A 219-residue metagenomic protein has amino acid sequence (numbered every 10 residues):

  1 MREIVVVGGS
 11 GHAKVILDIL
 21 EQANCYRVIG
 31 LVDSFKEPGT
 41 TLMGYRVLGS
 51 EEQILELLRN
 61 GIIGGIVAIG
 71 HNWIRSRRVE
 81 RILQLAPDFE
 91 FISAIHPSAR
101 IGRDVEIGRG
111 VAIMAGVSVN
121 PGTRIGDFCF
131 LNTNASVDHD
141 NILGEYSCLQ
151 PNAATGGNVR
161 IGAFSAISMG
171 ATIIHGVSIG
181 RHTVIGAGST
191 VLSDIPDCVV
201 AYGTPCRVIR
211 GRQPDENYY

Functional and structural regions predicted by a protein language model:
R2-L20: Glycine-rich adenosine-cofactor-binding loop
R2-V5, V28, I63-G65, R181: Short active-site oxyanion
V6-V7, V32, A68: Short hydrophobic segments within beta-strands
H12, E37, R207: Conserved Rossmann-like nucleotide-cofactor binding loop
L17-I19, R77-R81, I125, P196-D197 (+1 more regions): Short amphipathic alpha-helical segments
A23-T41: NAD(P)-binding Rossmann-fold cofactor-contacting core
P38-R100: Phosphate-bearing ligand-interacting subdomains that bind or position ATP/ADP/UDP/GDP/NAD(P) or nucleotide-linked
S93-Y202, C206-I209: Structural signal for interior beta-strand "rungs" in well-ordered beta-sheet cores of soluble enzyme domains
